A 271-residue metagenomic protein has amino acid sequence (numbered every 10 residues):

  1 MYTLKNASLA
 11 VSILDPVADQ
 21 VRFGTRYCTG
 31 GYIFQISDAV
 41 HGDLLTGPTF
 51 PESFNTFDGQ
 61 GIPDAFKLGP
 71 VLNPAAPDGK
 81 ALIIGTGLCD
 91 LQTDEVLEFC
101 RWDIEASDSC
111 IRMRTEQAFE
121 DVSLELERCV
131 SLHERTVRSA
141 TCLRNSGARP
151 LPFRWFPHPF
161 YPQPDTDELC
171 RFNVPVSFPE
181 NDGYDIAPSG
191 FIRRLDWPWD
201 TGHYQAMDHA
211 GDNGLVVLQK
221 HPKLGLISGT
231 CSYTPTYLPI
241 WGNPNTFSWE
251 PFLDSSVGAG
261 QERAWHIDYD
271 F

Functional and structural regions predicted by a protein language model:
M1-T136, R149-P152, H158-F271: Surface-exposed acidic/polar loop and edge beta-strand patches at domain peripheries
C142-G147: Asparagine-centered strand-capping/turn motif at beta-strand->loop junctions
